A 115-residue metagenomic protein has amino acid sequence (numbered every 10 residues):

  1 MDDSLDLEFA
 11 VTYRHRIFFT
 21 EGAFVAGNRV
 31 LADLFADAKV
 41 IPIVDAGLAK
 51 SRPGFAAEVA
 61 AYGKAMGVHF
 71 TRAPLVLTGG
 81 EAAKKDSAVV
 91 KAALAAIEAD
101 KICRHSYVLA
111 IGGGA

Functional and structural regions predicted by a protein language model:
M1-Y107: ATP/NTP phosphate-donor binding region
S106-A115: Glycine/serine-rich anion-binding loops at beta->alpha junctions that coordinate negatively charged ligand groups
